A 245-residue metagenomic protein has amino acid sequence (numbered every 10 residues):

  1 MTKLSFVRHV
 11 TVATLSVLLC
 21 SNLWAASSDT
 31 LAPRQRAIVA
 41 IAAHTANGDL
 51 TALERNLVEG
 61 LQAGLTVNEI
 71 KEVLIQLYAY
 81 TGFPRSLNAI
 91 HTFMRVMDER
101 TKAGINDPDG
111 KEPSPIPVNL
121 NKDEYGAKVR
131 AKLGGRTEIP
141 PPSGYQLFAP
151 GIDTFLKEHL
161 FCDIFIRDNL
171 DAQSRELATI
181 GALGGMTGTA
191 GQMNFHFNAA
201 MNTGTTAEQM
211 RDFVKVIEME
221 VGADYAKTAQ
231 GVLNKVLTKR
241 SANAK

Functional and structural regions predicted by a protein language model:
M1-T11: Bacterial N-terminal signal peptides that target proteins for export
V10-N22: Bacterial N-terminal signal peptides
L23-R34, A46-A63, N68-E69, F83-A172 (+3 more regions): Acidic, glycine/proline-rich low-complexity segments that act as flexible tails and inter-domain linkers
R36-H44, I70-L74, S174-G184, M193 (+1 more regions): Short, structured motif recognition centered on aromatic/hydrophobic residues
I75-P84: Internal helix-loop-helix
T187, G191-Q192, E208: Intrinsically disordered, low-complexity segments enriched in Gly and acidic/Ser/Thr residues that form flexible
F195-F197: Solvent-exposed, glycine/polar-rich loop segments of beta-barrel outer-membrane systems
T203-D212: Long amphipathic all-alpha helical oligomerization modules
